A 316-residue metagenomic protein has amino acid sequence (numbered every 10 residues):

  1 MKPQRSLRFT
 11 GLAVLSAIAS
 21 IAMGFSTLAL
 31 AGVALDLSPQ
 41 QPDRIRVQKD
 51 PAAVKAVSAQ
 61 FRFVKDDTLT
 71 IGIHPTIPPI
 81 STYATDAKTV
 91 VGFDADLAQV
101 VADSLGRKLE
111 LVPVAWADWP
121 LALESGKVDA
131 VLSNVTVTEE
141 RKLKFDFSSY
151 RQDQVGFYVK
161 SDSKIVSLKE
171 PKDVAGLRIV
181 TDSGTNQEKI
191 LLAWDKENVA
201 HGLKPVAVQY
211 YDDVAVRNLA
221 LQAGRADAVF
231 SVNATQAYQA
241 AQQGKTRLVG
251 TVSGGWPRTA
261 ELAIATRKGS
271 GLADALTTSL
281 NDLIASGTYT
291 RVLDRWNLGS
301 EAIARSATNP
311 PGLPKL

Functional and structural regions predicted by a protein language model:
A34-N134, R295: Extracytoplasmic small-molecule ligand-binding "clamshell" domains of the periplasmic binding protein/Venus flytrap
D36-A53, N186-L203, L248-V249, N281-L316: Ligand-binding clefts/hinges and TM-proximal coupling segments of bilobed small-molecule sensing domains
G72-I77, V112-A117, G126, A130-T138 (+7 more regions): Beta->alpha turn/N-cap motifs
A84, Q99-G106, Q187-Y210, A240-G244: Ligand-binding cleft/hinge of the Venus flytrap
V100-S104, V112-P113, A117-A130, K144-F145 (+2 more regions): Short helices/loops that flank or line small-molecule/ion binding pockets
A117-L121, V135-K142, I190-V199, Q222-R258 (+1 more regions): A ligand-binding cleft/hinge motif common to bilobed small-molecule-binding domains
Q152-V159, A241-N281, L298-L316: Periplasmic-binding protein-like
S161-I179: Flexible hinge/capping segments at coil-to-helix
